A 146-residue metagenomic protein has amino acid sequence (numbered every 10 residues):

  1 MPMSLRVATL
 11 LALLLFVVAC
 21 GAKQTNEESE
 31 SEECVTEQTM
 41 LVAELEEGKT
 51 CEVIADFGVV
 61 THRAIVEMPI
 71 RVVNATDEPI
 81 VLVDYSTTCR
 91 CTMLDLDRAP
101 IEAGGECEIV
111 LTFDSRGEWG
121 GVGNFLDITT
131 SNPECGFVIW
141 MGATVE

Functional and structural regions predicted by a protein language model:
V17-A19: C-terminal motif of bacterial Sec signal peptides marking the signal peptidase cleavage site
G21-K23: Bacterial signal peptide processing site
T25-S29, W119-V145: Terminal connector regions
E27-A75, G142-V145: Beta-sheet-dominated interaction scaffolds and their linkers
H62-P69, R116-F125: Short, solvent-exposed loop/turn segments enriched in Ser/Thr/Gly
M68-N74, I109-L111, N124-T129, W140-M141: Buried hydrophobic-core signal for structured, non-transmembrane domains
A75-E78, G117, N132: Short, acidic/polar linear motifs in exposed loop/turn regions
D77-G105: Surface-exposed binding patches on compact interaction domains or structured appendages
